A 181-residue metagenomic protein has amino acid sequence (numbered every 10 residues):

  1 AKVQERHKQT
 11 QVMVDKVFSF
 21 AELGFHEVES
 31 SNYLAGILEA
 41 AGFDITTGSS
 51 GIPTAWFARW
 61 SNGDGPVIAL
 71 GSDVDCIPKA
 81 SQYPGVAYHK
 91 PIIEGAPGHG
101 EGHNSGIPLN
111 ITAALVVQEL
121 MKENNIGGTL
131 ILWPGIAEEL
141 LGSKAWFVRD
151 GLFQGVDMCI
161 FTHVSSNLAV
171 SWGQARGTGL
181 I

Functional and structural regions predicted by a protein language model:
K2-H99, N104, P108-L130: Acidic/His- and Gly-rich active-site-bordering loop/insert found across diverse amide/peptide-bond hydrolases
I77, H89-G98, N104-S105, M121-I181: Histidine/acidic-residue-rich, glycine-tolerant segments that coordinate divalent metal ions
